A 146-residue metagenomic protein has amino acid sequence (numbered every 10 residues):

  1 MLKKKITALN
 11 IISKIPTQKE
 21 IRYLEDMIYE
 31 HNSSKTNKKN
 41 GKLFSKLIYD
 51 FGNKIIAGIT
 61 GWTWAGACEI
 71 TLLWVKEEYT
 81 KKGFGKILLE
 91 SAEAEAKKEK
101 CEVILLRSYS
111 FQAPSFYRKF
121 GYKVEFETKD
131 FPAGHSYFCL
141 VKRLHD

Functional and structural regions predicted by a protein language model:
I6, I11-T71, K76, F111 (+2 more regions): Acetyl-CoA-dependent GNAT
L24, F116-Y117, Y122: Conserved active-site tyrosine of GNAT-family acetyltransferases
K81-A94, K119: Conserved acetyl-CoA-binding loop-helix of GNAT-fold acetyltransferases
L88, Q112-A113: Conserved short alpha-helix immediately C-terminal to the canonical SAM/SAH-binding motif I of Rossmann-like
A96-Y109: Conserved GNAT acetyl-CoA-binding A-motif
L105-R107, K123-C139: Conserved catalytic-core motifs of GNAT/GCN5-like acyltransferases
L140-D146: Short beta-strand-to-coil "C-cap" segments at the C-terminal boundary of structured domains/repeats, marking
